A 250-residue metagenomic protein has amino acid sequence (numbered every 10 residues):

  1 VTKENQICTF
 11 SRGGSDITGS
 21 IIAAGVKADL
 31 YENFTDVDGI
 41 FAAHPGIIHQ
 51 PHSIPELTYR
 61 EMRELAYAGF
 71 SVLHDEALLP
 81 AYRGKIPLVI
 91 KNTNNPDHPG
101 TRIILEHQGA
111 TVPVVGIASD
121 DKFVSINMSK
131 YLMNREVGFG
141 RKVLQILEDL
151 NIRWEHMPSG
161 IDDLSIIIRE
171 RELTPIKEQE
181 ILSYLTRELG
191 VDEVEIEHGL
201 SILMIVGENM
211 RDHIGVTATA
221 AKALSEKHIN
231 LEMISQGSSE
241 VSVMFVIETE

Functional and structural regions predicted by a protein language model:
V1-E250: C-terminal catalytic "cap/lid" subdomain
